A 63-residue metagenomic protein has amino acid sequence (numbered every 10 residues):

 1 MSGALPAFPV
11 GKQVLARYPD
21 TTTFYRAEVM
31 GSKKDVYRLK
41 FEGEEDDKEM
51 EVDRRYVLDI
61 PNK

Functional and structural regions predicted by a protein language model:
M1-K63: Eukaryotic chromatin- and chromosome-associated nuclear factors, especially histone mark writers/erasers/readers
